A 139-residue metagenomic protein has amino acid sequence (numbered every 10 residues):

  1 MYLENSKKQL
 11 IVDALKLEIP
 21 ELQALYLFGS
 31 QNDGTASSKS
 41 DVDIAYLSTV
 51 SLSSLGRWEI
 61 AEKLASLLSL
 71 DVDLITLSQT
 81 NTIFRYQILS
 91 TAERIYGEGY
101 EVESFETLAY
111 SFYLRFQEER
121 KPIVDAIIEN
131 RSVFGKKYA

Functional and structural regions predicted by a protein language model:
M1-A24, N32-G34, T49-A139: Catalytic core of pol beta-like nucleotidyltransferases
F28-S40: Short edge beta-strands and adjacent turn/loop segments
D41-D43, D73: Acidic active-site catalytic centers that drive phospho-/nucleotidyl reactions and related ester hydrolyses
A45-L47: Short hydrophobic/aromatic beta-strand micro-patches that form the beta-sheet surface supporting nucleotide- or nucleic
